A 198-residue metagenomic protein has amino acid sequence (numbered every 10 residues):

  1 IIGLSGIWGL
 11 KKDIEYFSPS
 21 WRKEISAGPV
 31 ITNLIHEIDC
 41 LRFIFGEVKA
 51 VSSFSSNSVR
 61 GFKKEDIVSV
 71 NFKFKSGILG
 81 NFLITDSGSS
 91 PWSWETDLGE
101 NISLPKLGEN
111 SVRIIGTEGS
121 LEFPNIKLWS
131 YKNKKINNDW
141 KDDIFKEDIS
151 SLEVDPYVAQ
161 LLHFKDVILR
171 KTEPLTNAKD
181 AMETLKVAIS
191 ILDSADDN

Functional and structural regions predicted by a protein language model:
I1-F62, V68-F72, N198: Predominantly a Rossmann-like dinucleotide-binding segment in NAD(P)-dependent oxidoreductases
I7, E47, T117-L121, I191-S194: Phosphate/oxyanion-binding loops and surfaces in catalytic or ligand/nucleic-acid-binding neighborhoods
A27-G28, D148-L152, R170-P174: Active-site rim elements
L34-L41, L107-G108, Y157-L161: A structural signal for well-ordered alpha-helical scaffolds and beta->alpha junctions
E47-S53, L79-G80, S120-P124, L175: Acidic/polar loop patches that form or flank catalytic/metal-binding clefts of enzymes that bind anionic ligands
G61-E65, K75-A159: NAD(P)-dinucleotide binding in Rossmann-like oxidoreductases
K75, F123-P124, A159, H163-N198: C-terminal helix-rich "cap/oligomerization" subdomain common to oxidoreductases
